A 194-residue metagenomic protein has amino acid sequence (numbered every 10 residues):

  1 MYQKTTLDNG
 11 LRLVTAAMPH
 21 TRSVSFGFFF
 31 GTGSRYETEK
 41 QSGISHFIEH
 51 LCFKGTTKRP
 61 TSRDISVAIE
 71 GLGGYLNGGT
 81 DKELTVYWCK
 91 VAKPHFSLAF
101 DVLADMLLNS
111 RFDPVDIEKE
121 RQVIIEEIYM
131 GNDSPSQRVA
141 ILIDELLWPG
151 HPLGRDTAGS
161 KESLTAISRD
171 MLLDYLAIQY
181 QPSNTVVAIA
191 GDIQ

Functional and structural regions predicted by a protein language model:
M1-T21: N- or domain-start disorder-to-order transition segments that initiate the globular core
T6, A17, D64-Q194: Charge-rich, well-structured scaffold segments of protease-associated domains
L11-L13, Y36-E39, F47-C52, M106-L107 (+1 more regions): A broad, low-specificity signal for short, low-complexity segments enriched in glycine/proline and polar/charged
L13-T15, F28, V187: Generic preference for hydrophobic
H20, S25-K90: M16/MPP (pitrilysin/insulinase) zinc-metallopeptidase core fold and M16-derived inactive scaffolds
